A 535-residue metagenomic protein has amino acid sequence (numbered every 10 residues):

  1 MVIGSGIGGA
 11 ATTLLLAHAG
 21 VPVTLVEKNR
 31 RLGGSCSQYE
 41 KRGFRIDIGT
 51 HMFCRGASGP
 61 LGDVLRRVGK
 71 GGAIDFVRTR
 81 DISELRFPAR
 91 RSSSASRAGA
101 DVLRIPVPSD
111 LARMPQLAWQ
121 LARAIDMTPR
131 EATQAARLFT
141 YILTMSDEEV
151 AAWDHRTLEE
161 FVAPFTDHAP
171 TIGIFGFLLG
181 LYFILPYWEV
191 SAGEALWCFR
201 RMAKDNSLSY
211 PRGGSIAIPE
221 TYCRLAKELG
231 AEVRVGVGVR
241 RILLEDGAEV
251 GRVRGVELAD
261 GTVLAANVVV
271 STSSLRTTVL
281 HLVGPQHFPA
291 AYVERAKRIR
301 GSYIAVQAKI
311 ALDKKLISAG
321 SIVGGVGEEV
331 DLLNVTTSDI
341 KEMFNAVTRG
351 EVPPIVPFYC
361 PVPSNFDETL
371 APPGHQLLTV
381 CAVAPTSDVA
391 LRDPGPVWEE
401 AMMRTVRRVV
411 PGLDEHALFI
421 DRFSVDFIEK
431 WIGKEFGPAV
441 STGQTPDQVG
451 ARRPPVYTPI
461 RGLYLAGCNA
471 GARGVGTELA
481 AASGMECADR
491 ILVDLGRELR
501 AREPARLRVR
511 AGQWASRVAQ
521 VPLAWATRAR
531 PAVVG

Functional and structural regions predicted by a protein language model:
M1-M127, E486: N-terminal glycine-rich phosphate/pyrophosphate-binding loop and immediately adjacent elements
T50, A470-I491: A conserved FAD-binding loop/helix module that cradles the flavin
D81, L85-S191: Rossmann-like flavin
G173-L185, P353-Y359, P411-R473: A glycine-rich dinucleotide-binding beta-alpha-beta segment and adjacent secondary-structure elements that constitute
C198-A259: Helical element adjacent to the flavin cofactor pocket in flavoenzyme catalytic cores
R240-A371: Mid-domain catalytic core of redox enzymes that form a hydrophobic substrate pocket/lid adjacent to a catalytic redox
L244, L492-R530: Active-site-proximal substrate-binding core of FAD-dependent oxidoreductases
K315-L316, V347-I355, A390-W431: Flavin-binding catalytic cores
